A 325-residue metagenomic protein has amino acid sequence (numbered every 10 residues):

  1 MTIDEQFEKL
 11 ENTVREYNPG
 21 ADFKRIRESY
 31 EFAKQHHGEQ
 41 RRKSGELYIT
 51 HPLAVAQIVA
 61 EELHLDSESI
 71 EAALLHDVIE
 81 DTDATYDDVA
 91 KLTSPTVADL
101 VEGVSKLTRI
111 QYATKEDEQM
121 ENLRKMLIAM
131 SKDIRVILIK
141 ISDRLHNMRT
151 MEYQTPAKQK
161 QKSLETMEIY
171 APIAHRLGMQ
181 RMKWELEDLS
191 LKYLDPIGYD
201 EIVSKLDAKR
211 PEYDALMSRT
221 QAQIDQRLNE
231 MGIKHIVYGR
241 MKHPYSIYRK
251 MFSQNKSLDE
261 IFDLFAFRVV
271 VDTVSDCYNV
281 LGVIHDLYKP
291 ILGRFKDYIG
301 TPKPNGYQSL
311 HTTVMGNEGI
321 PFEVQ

Functional and structural regions predicted by a protein language model:
M1-G20, K34-Q40, I49-E62, D66 (+7 more regions): Nucleic-acid processing machinery
V14-S29, Y86-T96: Short, mixed-charge amphipathic alpha-helical segments
R25-E28, L100, Q161, N279: Short, solvent-exposed alpha-helical surface patches in well-structured domains
E31, Q57, D99-E102: Generic alpha-helical structural context detector
H76-D81, T85-G103, M179: Hydrophobic or amphipathic alpha-helical targeting/insertion segments
K106: Aromatic/histidine-rich interaction motifs
